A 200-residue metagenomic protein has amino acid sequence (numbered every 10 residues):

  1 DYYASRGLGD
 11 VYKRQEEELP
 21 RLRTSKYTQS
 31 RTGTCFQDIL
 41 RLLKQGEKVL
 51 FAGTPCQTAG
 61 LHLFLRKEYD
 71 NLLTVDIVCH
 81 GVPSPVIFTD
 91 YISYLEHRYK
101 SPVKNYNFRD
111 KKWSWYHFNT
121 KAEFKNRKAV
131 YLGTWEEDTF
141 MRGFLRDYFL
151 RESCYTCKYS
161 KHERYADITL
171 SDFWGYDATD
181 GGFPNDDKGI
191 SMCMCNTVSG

Functional and structural regions predicted by a protein language model:
D1-Y12: Single conserved hydrophobic/aromatic residue that forms the stacking wall/gate of nucleotide- or nucleobase-binding
D10-Q37: Glycine-rich phosphate-binding "P-loop"
Q15, R66-G81: A short alpha->loop->secondary-structure connector
E47-G53, L72: Generic beta-sheet signal
F51-L61, G81-P83, W113: Gly/Ser/Thr-rich loops at beta-strand to alpha-helix junctions that form or flank small-molecule/cofactor-binding
H62-L73, I92-H97: Short, surface-exposed basic-aromatic patches at helix termini and helix-loop junctions that form
V82-Y91, D180: Short, charged, surface-exposed secondary-structure boundary motifs
E96, S101-G200: Long, compositionally biased charged/polar accessory segments in the mid-to-C-terminal portions of proteins
